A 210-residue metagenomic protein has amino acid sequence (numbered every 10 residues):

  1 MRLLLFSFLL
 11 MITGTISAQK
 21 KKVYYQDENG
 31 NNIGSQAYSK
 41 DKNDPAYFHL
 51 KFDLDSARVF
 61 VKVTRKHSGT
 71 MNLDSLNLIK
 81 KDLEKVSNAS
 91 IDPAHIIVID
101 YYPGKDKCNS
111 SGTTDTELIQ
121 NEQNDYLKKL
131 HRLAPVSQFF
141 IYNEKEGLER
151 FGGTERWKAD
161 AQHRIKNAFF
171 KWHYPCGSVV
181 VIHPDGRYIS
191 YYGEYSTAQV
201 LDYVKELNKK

Functional and structural regions predicted by a protein language model:
M1-Y24: Bacterial Sec-dependent N-terminal signal peptides
I16-S90: Sec-dependent signal peptide cleavage junction
Q19-Q26, P93, E122, K158 (+1 more regions): N-terminal targeting/trafficking signals and adjacent low-complexity tails
V86-S111, F139: Short active-site neighborhood of thiol/selenol oxidoreductases, capturing the structured segment around
V98, N109-N143: Mid-length scaffold segments of soluble, non-membrane domains
K145-P175: Thioredoxin-like thiol-disulfide oxidoreductase module
C176-Y191: A short, hydrophobic beta-strand/beta-hairpin element that forms part of a small beta-sheet core
Y188-L207: Non-catalytic, surface beta->alpha helical segment in thiol-disulfide oxidoreductase systems
